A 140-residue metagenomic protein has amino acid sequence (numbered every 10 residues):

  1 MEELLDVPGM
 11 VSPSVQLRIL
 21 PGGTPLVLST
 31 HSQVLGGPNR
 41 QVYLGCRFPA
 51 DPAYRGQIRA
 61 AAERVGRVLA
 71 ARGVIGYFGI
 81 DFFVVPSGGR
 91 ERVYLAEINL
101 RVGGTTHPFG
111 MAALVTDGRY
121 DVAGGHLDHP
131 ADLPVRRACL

Functional and structural regions predicted by a protein language model:
M1-L35, V84-L95, G103: Phosphate-binding site of ATP-dependent enzymes
M1-P8, N39-R90, H129-L140: A long amphipathic alpha-helix within ATP-dependent nucleotide-binding catalytic cores
P25-D51, G103, G110-G125: Extended active-site and interfacial segments that coordinate phosphate-rich ligands in large catalytic machineries
F78-L140: C-terminal structural cap/anchor segments
